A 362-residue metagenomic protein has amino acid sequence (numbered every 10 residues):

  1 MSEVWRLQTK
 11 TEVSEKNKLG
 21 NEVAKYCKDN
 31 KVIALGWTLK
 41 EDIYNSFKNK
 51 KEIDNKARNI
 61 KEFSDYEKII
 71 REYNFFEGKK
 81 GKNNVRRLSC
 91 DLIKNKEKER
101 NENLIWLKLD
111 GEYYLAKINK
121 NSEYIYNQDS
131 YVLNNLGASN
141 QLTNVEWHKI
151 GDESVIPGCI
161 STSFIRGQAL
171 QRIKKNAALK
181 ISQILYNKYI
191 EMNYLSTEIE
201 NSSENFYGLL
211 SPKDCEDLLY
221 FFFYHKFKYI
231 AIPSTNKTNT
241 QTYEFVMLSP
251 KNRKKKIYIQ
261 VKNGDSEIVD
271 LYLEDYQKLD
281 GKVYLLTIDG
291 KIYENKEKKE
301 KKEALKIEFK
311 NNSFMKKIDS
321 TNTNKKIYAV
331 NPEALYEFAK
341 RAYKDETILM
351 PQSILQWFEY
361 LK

Functional and structural regions predicted by a protein language model:
S2-N101, W106-Q241, V246-K362: Mixed-charge (Asp/Glu-Lys/Arg
